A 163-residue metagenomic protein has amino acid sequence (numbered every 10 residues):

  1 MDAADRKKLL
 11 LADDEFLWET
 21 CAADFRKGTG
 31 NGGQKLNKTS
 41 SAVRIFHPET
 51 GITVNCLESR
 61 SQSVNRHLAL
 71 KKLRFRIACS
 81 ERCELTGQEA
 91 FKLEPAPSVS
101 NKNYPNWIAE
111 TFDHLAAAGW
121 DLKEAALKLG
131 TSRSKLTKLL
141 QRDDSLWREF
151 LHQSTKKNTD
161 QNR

Functional and structural regions predicted by a protein language model:
M1-K123, K128-L129, Q141, S145 (+2 more regions): Ribosome-associated translation termination/rescue signal centered on the conserved GGQ peptidyl-tRNA hydrolysis loop
S132: Short, conserved phosphate-binding/catalytic loop or strand-edge motifs used in phosphoryl-/nucleotidyl-transfer
K135-T137: Helix-turn-helix DNA-binding helix
